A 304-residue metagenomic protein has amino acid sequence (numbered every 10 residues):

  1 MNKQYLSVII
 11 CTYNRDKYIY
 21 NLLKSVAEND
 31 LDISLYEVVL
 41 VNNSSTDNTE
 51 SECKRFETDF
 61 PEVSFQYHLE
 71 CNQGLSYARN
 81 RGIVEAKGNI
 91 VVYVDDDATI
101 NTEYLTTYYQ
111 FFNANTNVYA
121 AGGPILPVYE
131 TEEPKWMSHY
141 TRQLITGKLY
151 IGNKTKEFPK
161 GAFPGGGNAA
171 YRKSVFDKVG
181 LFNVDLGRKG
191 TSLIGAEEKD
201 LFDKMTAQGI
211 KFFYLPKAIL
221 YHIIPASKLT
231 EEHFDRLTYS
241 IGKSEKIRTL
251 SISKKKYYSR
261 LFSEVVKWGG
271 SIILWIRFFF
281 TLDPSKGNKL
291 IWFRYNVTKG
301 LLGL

Functional and structural regions predicted by a protein language model:
R15-N29: Short, well-formed alpha-helical segments that are part of the catalytic scaffolds of diverse glycosyltransferases
S25, N42-S51, A98: A conserved acidic beta->alpha catalytic loop
E70-A86: Glycine-rich, basic loop-to-helix element that forms the pyrophosphate-binding segment of sugar-nucleotide handling
V91: Short aromatic/hydrophobic "clamp" motif used to bind/position activated sugar donors
E103-M137: Conserved donor NDP-sugar-binding/catalytic core segment of glycosyltransferases
G123, Y140-A162: Short, flexible, basic/aromatic active-site loop/helix in glycosyltransferases
G166-G167, R188-L201: Acidic donor-binding loop at a coil-to-helix junction in glycosyltransferase catalytic cores that engages
R236-S244, L250-L304: Non-catalytic, C-terminal membrane-associated alpha-helical segments of glycosyltransferases
